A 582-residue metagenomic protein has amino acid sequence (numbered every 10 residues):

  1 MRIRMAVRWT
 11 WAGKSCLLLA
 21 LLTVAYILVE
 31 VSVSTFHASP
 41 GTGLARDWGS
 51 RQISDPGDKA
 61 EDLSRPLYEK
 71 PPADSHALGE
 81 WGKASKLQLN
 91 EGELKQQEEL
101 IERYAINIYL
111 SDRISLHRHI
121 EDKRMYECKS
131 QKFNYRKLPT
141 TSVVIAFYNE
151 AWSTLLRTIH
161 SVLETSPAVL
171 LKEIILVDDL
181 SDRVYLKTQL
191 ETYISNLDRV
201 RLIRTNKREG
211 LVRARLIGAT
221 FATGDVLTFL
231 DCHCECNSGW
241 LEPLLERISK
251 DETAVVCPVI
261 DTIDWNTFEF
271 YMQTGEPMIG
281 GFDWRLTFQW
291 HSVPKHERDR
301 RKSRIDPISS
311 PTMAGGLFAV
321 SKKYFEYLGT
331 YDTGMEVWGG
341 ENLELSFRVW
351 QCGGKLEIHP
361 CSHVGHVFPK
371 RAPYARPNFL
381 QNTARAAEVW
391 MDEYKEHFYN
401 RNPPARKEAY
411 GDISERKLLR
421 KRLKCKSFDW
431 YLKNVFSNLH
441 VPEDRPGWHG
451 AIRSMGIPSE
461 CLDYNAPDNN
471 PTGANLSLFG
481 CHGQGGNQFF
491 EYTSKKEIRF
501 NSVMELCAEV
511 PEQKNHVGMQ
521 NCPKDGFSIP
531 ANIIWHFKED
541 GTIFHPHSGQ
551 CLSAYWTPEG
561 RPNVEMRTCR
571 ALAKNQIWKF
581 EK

Functional and structural regions predicted by a protein language model:
R2-Q52: N-terminal signal-anchor transmembrane helix specifying type II single-pass membrane topology of secretory-pathway
P139-V144, E173, E344: Cell-envelope/extracellular polymer assembly enzymes that use nucleotide-activated donors
L163, L216-V226: Active-site nucleotide-sugar/metal-binding loop of Leloir-type enzymes
L163-R204: Acidic donor-binding segment of Leloir-type glycosyltransferases
V212, T287-A319, Y327: A recurrent flexible, glycine/aromatic-enriched loop bordering the glycosyltransferase active site that acts as
E235, G239-H291, K355: Conserved donor NDP-sugar-binding/catalytic core segment of glycosyltransferases
P243-L244, T312, G316-A319, K323-G329 (+1 more regions): A short, conserved alpha-helix in the catalytic core of glycosyltransferases
N438-K582: Lectin-like carbohydrate-binding module/patch detector with strong preference for beta-trefoil
